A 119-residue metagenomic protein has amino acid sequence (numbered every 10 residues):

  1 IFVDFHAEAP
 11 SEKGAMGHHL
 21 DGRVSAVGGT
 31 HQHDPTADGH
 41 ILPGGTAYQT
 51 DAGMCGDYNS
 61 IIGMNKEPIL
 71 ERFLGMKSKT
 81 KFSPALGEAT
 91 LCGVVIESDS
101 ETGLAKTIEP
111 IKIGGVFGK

Functional and structural regions predicted by a protein language model:
I1-S11: Short acidic, glycine-rich surface-loop motifs adjacent to enzyme active sites
F2, H31, I96: Divalent metal-coordination and catalytic microenvironments
P10-K81: Conserved beta-sheet core of the metallophosphoesterase superfamily
I69-K119: A short C-terminal boundary segment appended to hydrolase-like catalytic domains
